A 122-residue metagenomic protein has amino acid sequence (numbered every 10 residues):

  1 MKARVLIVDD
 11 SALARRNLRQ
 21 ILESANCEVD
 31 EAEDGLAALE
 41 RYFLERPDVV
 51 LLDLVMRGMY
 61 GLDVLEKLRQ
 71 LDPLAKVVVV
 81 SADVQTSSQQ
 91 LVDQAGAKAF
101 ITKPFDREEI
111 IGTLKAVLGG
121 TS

Functional and structural regions predicted by a protein language model:
R16-S24: Charged docking surfaces used in two-component/phosphorelay signaling
N26-E33, R41: Short hydrophobic/Thr-rich beta-strand motif most characteristic of the beta2 strand and flanking loop of CheY-like
E31, G58-M59, Q94: Residue-level signal for the "D+5" position in two-component response regulator receiver
D34-A37, Y60-D63: Acidic catalytic/metal-coordinating carboxylates
E45-L51: Active-site beta3 strand of CheY-like receiver
R57-G58, Q85: The feature encodes the CheY-like receiver
D63, V84-I101, E108, G112: Alpha4 helix (beta4-alpha4-beta5 surface) of REC/receiver domains from two-component response regulators
